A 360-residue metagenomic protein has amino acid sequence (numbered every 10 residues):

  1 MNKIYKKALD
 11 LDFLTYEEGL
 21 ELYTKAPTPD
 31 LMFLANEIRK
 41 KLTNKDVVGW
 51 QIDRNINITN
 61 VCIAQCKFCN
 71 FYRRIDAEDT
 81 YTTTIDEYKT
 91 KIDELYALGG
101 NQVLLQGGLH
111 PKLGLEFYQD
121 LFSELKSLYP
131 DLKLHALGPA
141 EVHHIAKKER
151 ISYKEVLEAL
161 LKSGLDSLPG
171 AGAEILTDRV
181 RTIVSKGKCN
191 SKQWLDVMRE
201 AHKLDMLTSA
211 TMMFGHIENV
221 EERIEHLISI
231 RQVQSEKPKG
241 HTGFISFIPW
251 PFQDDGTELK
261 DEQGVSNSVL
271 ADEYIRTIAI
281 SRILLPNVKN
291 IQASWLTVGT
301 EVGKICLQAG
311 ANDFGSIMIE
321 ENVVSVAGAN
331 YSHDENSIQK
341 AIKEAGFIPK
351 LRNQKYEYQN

Functional and structural regions predicted by a protein language model:
M1-P29, T90, Y96-A97, L227-I228 (+1 more regions): Auxiliary Fe-S-binding modules of radical SAM enzymes
L11, A35, C66, L105 (+5 more regions): Conserved, mostly hydrophobic/aromatic
E21-L22, I52-N55, G107-P111, F214-I217 (+1 more regions): Conserved short loop/turn motifs at secondary-structure junctions
M32-D76, T80-Q106: N-terminal pre-triad scaffold of radical SAM enzymes
V47-V48, I52, C62-I63, K67-A77 (+2 more regions): Mobile, glycine- and charge-enriched loop segments and immediately flanking short secondary-structure elements within
V48-R54, V103, L134-G138, L168-G170 (+4 more regions): Hydrophobic faces of well-ordered beta-strands that scaffold small-molecule active sites in alpha/beta enzyme cores
W50-I56, D76, Q106-E116, D178 (+2 more regions): Glycine-rich, proline-tolerant flexible connector loops at the mouths of alpha/beta enzymes
R73-Q232: Conserved Radical SAM active-site core
